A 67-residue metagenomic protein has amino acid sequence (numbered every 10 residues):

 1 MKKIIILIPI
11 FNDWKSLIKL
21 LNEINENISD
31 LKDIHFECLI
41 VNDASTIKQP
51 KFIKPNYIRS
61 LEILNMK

Functional and structural regions predicted by a protein language model:
K3-I5, E37: Cell-envelope/extracellular polymer assembly enzymes that use nucleotide-activated donors
I10-N12, D43: Aromatic-flanked redox-active Cys/Sec active sites in thiol-based oxidoreductases, especially the WC-centered
D13-S29, K48: Short, well-formed alpha-helical segments that are part of the catalytic scaffolds of diverse glycosyltransferases
I28-D33, N56-R59: Short helix-capping segments at alpha-helix termini
L39-D43, M66: Conserved sequence signature across two-component system core domains
N42-P50: A conserved acidic beta->alpha catalytic loop
P50-K67: Conserved donor nucleotide-binding strand/loop of the catalytic core
